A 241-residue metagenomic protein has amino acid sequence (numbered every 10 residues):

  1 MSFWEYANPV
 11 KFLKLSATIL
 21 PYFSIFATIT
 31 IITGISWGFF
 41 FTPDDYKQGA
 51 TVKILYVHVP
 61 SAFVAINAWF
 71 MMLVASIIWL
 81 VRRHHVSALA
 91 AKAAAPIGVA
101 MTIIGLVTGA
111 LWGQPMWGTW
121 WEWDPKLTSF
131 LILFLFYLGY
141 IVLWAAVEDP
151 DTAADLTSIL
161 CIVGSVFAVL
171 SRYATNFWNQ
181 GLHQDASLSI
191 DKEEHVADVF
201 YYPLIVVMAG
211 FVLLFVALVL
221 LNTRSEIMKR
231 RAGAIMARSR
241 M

Functional and structural regions predicted by a protein language model:
M1-M241: Polytopic transmembrane helical bundles with strong interfacial aromatic enrichment
